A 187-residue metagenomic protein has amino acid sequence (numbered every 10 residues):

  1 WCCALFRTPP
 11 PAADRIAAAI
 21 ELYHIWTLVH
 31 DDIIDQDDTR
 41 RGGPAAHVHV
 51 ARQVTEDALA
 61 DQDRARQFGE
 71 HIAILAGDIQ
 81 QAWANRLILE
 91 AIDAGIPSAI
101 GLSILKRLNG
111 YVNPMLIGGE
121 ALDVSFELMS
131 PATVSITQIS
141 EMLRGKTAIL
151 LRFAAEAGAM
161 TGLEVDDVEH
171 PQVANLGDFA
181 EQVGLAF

Functional and structural regions predicted by a protein language model:
W1-F187: Mg2+-dependent prenyl diphosphate-binding active-site environment of isoprenoid biosynthetic enzymes
